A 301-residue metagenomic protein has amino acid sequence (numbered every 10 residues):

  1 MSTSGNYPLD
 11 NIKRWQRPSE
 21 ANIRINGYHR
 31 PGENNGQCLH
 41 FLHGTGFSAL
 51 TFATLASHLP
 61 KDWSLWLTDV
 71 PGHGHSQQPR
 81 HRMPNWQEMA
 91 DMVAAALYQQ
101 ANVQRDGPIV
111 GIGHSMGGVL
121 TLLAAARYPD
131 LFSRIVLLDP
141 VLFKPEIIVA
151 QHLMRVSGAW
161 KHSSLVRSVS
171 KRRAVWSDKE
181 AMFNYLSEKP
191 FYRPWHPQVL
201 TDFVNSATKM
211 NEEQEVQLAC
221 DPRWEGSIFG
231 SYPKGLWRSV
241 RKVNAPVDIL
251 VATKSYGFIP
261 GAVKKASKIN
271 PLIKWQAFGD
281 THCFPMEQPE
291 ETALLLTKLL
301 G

Functional and structural regions predicted by a protein language model:
P18-I23, Y28, W66, V70-I112 (+2 more regions): Active-site loop/oxyanion-hole signature of alpha/beta-hydrolase fold enzymes
H29-Q78: Conserved HGGG/HGGXW glycine-rich cap/lid loop of the alpha/beta-hydrolase fold
H40-G44, H114, V251: The conserved beta1-alpha1 loop
G107-A150: Conserved hydrolase catalytic core segment
S133-V175: Flexible "cap/lid" loop of the alpha/beta hydrolase fold
Q198, A207-K268: Conserved serine/cysteine hydrolase catalytic core
I269-H282: Catalytic histidine neighborhood in serine/cysteine hydrolases with alpha/beta-hydrolase-type architecture
D280-E290: Catalytic histidine-centered segment of alpha/beta-hydrolase-like enzymes
